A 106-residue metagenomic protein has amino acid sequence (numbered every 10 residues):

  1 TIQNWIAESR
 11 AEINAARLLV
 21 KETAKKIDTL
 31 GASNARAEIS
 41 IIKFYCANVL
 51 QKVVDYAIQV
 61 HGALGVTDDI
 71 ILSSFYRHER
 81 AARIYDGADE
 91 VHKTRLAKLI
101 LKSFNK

Functional and structural regions predicted by a protein language model:
T1-K106: Alpha-helical interface subdomain recognition
